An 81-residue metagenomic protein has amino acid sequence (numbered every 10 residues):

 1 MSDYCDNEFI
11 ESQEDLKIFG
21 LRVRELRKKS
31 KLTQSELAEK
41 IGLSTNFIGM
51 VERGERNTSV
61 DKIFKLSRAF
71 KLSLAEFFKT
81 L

Functional and structural regions predicted by a protein language model:
M1-E25, K29-S30, S35, R68 (+1 more regions): N-terminal flexible/basic segments that precede or flank functional cores
V23, Q34, T45, V60-I63: Helix-turn-helix DNA-binding elements, focusing on the entry/boundary residues of the two helices that contact DNA
K28, L43, S59: Contiguous, function-dense segments enriched for cysteine-driven chemistry and partner/ligand-binding capacity
K31-M50: Short alpha-helical DNA-recognition segment
S44, E55, L81: The DNA-recognition helices of helix-turn-helix-type DNA-binding domains
E55-K65, L74: Short, basic-rich loop-to-helix N-cap that marks the start of a DNA-contacting helix
K71-L81: Short C-terminal boundary/hinge segments that cap the last helix of small helical domains
